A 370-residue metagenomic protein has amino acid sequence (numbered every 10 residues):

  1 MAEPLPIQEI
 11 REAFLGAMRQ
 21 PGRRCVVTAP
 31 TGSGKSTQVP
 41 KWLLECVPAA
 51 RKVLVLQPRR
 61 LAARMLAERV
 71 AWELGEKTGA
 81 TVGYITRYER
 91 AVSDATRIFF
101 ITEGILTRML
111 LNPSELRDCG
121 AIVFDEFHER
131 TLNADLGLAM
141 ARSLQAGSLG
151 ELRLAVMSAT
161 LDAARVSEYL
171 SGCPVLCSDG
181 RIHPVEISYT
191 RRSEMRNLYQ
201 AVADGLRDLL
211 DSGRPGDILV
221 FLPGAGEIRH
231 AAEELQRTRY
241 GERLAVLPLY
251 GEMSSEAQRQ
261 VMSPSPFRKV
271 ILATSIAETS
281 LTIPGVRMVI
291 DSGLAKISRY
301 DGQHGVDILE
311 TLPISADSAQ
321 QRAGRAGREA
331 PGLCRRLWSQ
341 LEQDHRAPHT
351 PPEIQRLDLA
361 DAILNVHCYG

Functional and structural regions predicted by a protein language model:
M1-G370: P-loop NTPase motor module signature
